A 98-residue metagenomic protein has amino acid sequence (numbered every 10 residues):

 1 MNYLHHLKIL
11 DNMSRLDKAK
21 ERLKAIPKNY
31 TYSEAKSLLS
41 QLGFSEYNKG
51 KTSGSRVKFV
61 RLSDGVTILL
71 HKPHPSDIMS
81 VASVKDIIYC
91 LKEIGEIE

Functional and structural regions predicted by a protein language model:
M1-N12: Short, intrinsically disordered or compositionally biased N-terminal tails of bacterial proteins
D11-R22: A short, surface-exposed helix-loop junction/capping segment
E21-K24, K72-I78: Short histidine-centered catalytic/ligand-binding loop motif
K24-G43: Polyanion-binding surface elements
S37, V57, K85-Y89: N-terminal, well-ordered alpha-helical segments
L42, E46-K72: A short, structured beta-strand/loop element
P75-E98: C-terminal structural segments of small proteins and small subunits
